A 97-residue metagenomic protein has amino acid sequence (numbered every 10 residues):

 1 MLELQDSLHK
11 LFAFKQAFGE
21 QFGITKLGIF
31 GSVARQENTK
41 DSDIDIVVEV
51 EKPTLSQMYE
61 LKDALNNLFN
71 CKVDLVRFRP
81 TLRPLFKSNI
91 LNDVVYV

Functional and structural regions predicted by a protein language model:
M1-K26, A34-K40, E51-V97: Catalytic core of pol beta-like nucleotidyltransferases
I29: Conserved histidines in hydrophobic membrane contexts and catalytic metal-binding motifs
D45-V48: Short beta-strand->loop micro-motif that forms the acidic, two-metal-ion catalytic signature in nucleotide-processing
